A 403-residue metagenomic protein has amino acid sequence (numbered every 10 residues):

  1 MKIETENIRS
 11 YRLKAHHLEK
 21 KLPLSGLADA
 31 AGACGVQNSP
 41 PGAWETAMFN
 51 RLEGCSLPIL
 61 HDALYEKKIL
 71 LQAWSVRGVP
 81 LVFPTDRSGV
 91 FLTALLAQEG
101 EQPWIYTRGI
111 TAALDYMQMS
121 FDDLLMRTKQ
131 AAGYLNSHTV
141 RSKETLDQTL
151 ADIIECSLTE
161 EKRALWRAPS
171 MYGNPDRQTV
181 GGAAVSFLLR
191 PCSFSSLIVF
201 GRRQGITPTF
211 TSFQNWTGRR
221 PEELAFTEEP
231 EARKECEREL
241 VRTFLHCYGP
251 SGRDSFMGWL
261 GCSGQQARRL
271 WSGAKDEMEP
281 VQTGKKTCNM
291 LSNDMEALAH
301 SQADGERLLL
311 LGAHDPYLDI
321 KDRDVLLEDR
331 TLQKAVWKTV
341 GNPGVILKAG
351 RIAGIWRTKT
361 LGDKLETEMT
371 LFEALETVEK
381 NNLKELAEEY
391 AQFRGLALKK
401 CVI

Functional and structural regions predicted by a protein language model:
M1-N174, Q333: Phosphate-backbone binding and catalysis cores of DNA-processing enzymes
L60-H61, S186-R190, R268-K275: Short, hydrophobic-biased segments on the C-terminal half of alpha helices that form "recognition helices"
A63, K143-L150, C192, R253-M257 (+1 more regions): A short acidic, leucine-rich amphipathic alpha-helix
Y65-S75, V79, S193-R203, K275-T283 (+1 more regions): A short, conserved structural fragment
L92-T107, F213-E239, G305-L309, Y317-D319: Short, amphipathic alpha-helical interaction segments positioned at domain boundaries
G205-T283: Acidic, glycine-rich loop-and-beta core segments that form the ion-binding/anion-interacting portion of active sites
E277-T331: Non-catalytic regulatory appendages
D324, R330, A335-I403: Glycine-rich, small/acidic residue-mixed loop/short-helix segments
